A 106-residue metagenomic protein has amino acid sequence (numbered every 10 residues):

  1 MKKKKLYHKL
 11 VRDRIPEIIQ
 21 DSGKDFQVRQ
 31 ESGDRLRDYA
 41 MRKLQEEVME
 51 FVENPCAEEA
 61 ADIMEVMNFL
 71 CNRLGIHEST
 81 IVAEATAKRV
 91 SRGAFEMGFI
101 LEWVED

Functional and structural regions predicted by a protein language model:
M1-D106: Flexible "arm" and connector segments at domain edges
